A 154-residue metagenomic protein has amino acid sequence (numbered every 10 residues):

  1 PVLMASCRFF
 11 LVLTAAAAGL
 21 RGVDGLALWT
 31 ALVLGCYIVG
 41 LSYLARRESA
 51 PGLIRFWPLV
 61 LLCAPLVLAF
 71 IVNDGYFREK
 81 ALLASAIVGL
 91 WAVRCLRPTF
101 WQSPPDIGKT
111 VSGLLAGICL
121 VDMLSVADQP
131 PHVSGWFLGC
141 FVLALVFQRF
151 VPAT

Functional and structural regions predicted by a protein language model:
P1-T154: C-terminal membrane-associated helical module and adjoining short loops/tails
